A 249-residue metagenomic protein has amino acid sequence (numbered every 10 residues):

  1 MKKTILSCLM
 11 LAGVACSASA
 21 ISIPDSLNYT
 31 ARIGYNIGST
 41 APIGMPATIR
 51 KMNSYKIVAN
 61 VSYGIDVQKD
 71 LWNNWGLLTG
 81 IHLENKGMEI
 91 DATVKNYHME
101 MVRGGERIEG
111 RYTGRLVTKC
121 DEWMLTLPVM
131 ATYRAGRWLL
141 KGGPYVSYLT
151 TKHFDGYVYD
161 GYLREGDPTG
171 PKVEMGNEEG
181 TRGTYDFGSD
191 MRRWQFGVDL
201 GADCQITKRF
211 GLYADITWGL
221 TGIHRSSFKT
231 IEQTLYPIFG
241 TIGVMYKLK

Functional and structural regions predicted by a protein language model:
M1-R32, A131, V244-L248: Bacterial Sec-dependent N-terminal signal peptides
A20-Q68, S147, M191, K247-K249: Short glycine/proline- and aromatic-enriched beta-strand/turn motifs that initiate or cap beta-hairpins
Y29, A59-I65, W123-V129, F196-L200 (+1 more regions): Hydrophobic, lipid-facing positions within transmembrane beta-strands of outer-membrane proteins
Y35-S39, L83-G87, A135-R137, V146-K152 (+2 more regions): Transmembrane beta-strands of outer-membrane beta-barrel pores
S39-V58, K86-E122, L149-Q195, T221-F239: Extracellular/periplasm-exposed beta-strand and loop segments of Gram-negative cell-envelope proteins, dominated by
N74-L77, R137-L140, K208-A214: Repeated loop/turn-to-beta-strand initiation elements of outer-membrane beta-barrel proteins
D203-Q205, R209-T221: A hydrophobic membrane-anchoring alpha-helix module
C204, Y236-K249: Outer-membrane beta-barrel "beta-signal"
